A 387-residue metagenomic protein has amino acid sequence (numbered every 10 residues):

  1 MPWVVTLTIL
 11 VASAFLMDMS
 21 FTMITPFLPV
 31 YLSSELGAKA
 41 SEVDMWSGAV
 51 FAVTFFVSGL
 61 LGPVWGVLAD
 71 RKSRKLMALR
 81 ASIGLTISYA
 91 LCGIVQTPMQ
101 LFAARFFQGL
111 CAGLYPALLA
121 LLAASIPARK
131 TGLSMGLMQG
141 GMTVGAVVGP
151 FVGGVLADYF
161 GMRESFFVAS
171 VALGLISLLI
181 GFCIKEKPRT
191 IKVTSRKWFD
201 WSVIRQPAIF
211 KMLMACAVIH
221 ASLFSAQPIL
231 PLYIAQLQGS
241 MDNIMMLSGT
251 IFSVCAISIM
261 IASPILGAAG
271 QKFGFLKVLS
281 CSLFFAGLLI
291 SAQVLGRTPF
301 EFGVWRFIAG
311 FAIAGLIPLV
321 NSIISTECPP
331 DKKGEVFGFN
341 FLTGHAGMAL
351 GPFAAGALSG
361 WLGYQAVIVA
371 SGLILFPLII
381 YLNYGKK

Functional and structural regions predicted by a protein language model:
M1-W3, E186-L213: Juxtamembrane intracellular "pre-TM" segments in multi-pass secondary transporters
F27-D44, I229-M246: Short amphipathic helix-loop junctions that connect adjacent transmembrane helices in Major Facilitator Superfamily/SLC
L32-S33, L68-A69, V152-F160, I234-A235 (+2 more regions): Interfacial helix-cap and linker-helix signal at transmembrane-aqueous boundaries of multi-pass secondary transporters
A49-W65, S253-P264: Central cavity-lining transmembrane alpha-helices of secondary-active solute carriers, predominantly the Major
L60-C92, Q96, G270-F273: Conserved MFS/SLC helix-loop-helix module at the cytosolic interface between two early adjacent transmembrane helices
L76-L91, S170, K277-S291: Structural signature of the two symmetry-related core transmembrane helices
S88, M99-F107, F300-I308: Paired small-residue
A104-M142, I323: Cytoplasmic helix-loop-helix junction between adjacent transmembrane helices in 12-TM secondary transporters
